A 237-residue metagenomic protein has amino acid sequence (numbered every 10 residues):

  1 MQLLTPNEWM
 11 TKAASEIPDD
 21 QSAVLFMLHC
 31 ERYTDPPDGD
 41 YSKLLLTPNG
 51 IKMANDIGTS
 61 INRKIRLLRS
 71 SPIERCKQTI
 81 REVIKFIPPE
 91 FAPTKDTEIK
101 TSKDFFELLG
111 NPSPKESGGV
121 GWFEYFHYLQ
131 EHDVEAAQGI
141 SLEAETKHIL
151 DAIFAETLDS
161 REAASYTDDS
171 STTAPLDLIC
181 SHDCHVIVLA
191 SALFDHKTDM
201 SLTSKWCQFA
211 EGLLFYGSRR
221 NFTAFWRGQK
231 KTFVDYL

Functional and structural regions predicted by a protein language model:
M1-A92, K197-M200, S204-F222, W226: Active-site-proximal alpha-helix that buttresses catalytic centers in soluble enzyme cores
A23-F26, V120-L129, D168-T173, D177-S181: Short low-complexity stretches enriched in small and charged residues
Y33-T34, G39-L45, E82-E156: Phosphate-handling substructures
I65-E74, D96-S102, L178-I179: Short glycine-rich phosphate-binding loop at a beta-alpha junction
I73, K77, K147, D183: Conserved glycosyltransferase catalytic-site signature
I149-T223: Active-site-adjacent alpha-helix immediately C-terminal to a catalytic or transition-state-stabilizing loop
G228-L237: Acidic, His/Gly-rich catalytic cores of divalent-metal-dependent hydrolytic chemistry
